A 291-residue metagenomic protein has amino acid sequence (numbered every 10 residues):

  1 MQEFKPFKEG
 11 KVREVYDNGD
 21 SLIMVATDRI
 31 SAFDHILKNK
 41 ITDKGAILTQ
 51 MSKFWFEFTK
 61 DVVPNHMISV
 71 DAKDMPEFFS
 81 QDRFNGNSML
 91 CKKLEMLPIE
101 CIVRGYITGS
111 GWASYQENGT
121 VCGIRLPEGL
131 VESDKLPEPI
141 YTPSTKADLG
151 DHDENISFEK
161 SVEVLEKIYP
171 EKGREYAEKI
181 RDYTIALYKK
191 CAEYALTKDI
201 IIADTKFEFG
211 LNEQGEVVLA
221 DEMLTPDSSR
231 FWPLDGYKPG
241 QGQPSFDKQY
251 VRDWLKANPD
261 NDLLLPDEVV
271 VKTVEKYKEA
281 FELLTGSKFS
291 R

Functional and structural regions predicted by a protein language model:
M1-D148, N261-R291: Active-site loop/lid in soluble adenylation, ligation, and acyl-transfer enzymes
S21, M96-P98, K198-I202, Q214-V217: Coil-to-beta-strand transition motifs
F33, W112-A113, Q214, S228-R230: Intrinsically disordered, low-complexity acidic/polar segments
D61-H66, K190-I202, G215, T285-R291: Surface-exposed helix-capping loop/turn segments at secondary-structure junctions
V103, I202-M223: Conserved metal-phosphate-binding beta-hairpin within the catalytic cores of diverse ATP-dependent phosphoryl-transfer
E117-E175, L219, M223-L284: Anionic ligand-binding catalytic core segments
Y169-A203: A long amphipathic alpha-helix within ATP-dependent nucleotide-binding catalytic cores
